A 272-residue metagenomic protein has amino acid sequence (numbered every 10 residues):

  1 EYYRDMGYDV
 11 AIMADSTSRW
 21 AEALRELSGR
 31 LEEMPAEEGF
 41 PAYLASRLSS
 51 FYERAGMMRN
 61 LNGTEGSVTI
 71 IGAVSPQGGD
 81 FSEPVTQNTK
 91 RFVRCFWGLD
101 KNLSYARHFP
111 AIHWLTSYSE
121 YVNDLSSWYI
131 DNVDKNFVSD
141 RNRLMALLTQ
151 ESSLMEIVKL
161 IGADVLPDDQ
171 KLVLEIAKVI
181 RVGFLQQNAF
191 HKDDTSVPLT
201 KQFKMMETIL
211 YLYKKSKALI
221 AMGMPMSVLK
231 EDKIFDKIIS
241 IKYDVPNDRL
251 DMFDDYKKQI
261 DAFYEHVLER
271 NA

Functional and structural regions predicted by a protein language model:
E1-F235: P-loop NTPase catalytic core
G223-A272: C-terminal amphipathic alpha-helical interaction region
